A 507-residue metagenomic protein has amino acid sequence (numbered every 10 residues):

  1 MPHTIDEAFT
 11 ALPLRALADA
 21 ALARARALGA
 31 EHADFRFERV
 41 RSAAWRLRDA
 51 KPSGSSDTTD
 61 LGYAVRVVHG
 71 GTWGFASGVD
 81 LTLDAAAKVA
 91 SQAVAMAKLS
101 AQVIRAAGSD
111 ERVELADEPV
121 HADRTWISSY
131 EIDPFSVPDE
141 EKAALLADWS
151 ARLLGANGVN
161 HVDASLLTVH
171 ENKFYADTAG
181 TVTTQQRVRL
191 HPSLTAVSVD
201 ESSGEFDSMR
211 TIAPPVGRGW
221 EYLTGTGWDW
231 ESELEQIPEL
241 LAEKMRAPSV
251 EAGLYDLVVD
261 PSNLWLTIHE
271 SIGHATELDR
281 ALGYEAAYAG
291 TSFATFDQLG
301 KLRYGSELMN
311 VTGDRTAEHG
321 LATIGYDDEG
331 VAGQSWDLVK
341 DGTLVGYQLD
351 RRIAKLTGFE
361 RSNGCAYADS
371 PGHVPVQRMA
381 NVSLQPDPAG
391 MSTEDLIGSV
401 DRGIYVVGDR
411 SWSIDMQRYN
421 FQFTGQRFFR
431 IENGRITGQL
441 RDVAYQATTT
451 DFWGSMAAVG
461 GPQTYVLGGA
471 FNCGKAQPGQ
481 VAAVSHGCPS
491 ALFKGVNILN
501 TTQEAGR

Functional and structural regions predicted by a protein language model:
M1-R507: N-terminal small-residue-enriched
